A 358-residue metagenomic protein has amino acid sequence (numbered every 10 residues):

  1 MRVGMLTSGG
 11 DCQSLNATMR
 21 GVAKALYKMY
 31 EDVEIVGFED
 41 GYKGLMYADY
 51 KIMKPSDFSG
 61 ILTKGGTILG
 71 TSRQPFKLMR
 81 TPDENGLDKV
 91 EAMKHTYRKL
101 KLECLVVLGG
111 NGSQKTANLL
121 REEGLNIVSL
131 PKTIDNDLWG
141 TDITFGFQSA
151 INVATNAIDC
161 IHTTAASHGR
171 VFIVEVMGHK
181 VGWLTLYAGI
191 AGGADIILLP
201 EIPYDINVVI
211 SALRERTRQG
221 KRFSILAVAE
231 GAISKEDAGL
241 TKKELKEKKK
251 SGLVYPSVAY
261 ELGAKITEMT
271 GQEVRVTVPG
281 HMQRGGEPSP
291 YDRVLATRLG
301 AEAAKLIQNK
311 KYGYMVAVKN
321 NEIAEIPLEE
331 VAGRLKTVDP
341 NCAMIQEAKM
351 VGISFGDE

Functional and structural regions predicted by a protein language model:
M1-D49: N-terminal phosphate-binding or glycine-rich loops at protein starts, especially the Walker A/P-loop of NTPases
R2-G10, I68-G70, E103-V107, F172-E175: Short glycine-rich or small-residue beta-strand-to-loop segments that form or flank ligand, phosphate, metal/Fe-S
S8-D11, F38-K43, R73-Q74, G110-S113 (+6 more regions): Short, ordered loop/turn segments at secondary-structure junctions
D11-V22, L45-M46, V90-E91, L102-N118 (+6 more regions): Short glycine/serine/threonine-rich phosphate/pyrophosphate-binding segments that cradle anionic phosphate groups
Y47-L105, G112, F145-N152, N156 (+1 more regions): Glycine-rich oxoanion-binding loops at beta->alpha junctions
T96, V107-G109, A117-L119, N126 (+2 more regions): Accessory alpha-helical/coil subdomains and C-terminal extensions that flank or cap enzyme catalytic cores
V254-E358: C-terminal non-catalytic interaction/assembly regions of soluble proteins
